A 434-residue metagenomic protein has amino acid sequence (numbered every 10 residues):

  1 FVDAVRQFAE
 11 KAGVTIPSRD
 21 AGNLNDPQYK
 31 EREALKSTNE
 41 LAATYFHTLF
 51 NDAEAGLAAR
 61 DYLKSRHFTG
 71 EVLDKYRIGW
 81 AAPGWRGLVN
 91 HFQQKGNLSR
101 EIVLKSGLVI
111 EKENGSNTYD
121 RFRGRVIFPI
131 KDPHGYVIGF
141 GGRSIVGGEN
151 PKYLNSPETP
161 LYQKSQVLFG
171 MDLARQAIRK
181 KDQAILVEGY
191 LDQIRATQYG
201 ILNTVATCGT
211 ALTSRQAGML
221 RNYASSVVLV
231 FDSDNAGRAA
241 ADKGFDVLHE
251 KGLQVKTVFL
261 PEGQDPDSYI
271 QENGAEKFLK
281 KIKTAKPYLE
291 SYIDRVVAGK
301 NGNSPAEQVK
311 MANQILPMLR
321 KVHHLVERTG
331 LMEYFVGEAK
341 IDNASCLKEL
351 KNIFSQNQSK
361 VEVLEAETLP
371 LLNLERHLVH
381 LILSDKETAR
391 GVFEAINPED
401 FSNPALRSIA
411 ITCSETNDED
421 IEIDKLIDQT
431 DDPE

Functional and structural regions predicted by a protein language model:
F1-A12, R125-S144, S268-E272, K280 (+2 more regions): Structured, non-catalytic alpha/beta "coupling" segments that mediate domain-domain communication and provide generic
F1-S106, I110, R125, S156 (+2 more regions): Non-catalytic accessory segments of DNA primases and related replication-initiation nucleases
V14-T15, L24, Q28-E33, K286-N301 (+2 more regions): Bacterial replisome coupling helices
P27-T44, A82-Y223, V227, A240-A241: Phosphate-handling DNA/RNA-contact segment within nucleic-acid enzymes
L191, L212, F231-A241, F259 (+1 more regions): Acidic, metal-coordinating catalytic cores used for nucleic-acid/nucleotide bond scission and strand-transfer chemistry
G252-I341, S345: C-terminal or mid-to-C-terminal helical accessory/interaction module adjacent to the motor/catalytic core
A298, N352-D420: Non-catalytic protein-protein interaction segments used by genome-maintenance enzymes to assemble and couple activities
